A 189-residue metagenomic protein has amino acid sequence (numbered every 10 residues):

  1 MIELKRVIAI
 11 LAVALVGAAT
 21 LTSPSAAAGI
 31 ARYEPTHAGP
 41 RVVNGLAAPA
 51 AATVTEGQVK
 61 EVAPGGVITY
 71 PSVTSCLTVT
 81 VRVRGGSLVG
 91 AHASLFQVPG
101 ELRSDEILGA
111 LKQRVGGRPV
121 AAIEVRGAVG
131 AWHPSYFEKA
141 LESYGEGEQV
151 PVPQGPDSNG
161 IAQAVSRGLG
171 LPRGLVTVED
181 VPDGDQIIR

Functional and structural regions predicted by a protein language model:
M1-A28: Secretory targeting and sorting signals
I2, R6-V7, G29-G39, G184-R189: N-terminal charge/polar-biased segments
I30-V73: Glycine-rich short-loop/terminal segments
G66-V67, T78, S87-V89, A122-E124 (+1 more regions): Structural motif
T69-V115: Conserved mixed alpha/beta catalytic, RNA-binding, or beta-rich assembly cores of soluble enzyme, regulatory
L102-E138: A structural-propensity feature for long, helix-poor, extended segments
P134-L141, G145-V150: Phosphate/ribose-phosphate-bearing ligand recognition and processing surfaces, centered on ADP-ribose/NAD(+/P+) systems
G145-R189: Divalent-metal-activated hydrolytic enzyme cores
